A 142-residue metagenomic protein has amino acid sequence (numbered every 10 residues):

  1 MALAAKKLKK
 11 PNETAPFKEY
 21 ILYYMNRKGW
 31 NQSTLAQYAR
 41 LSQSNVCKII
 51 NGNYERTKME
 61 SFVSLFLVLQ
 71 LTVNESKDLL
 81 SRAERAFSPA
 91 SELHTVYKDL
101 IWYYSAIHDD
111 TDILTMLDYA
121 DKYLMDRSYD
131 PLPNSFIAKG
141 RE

Functional and structural regions predicted by a protein language model:
M1-Q32, A106-E142: A short, Lys/Arg-rich alpha-helix, primarily the initiator
T14-K18, Q43, L93: Short, leucine-enriched amphipathic alpha-helices that occur as contiguous helical runs
M25, A36, F66: The alpha-helix within a helix-turn-helix
S33, S44, N74: Key DNA-contact positions within bacterial/archaeal DNA-binding proteins
R40-T57, S81-R82: Recognition helix of helix-turn-helix/homeodomain-like DNA-binding domains that insert into the DNA major groove
N53-V68: Short, basic-rich loop-to-helix N-cap that marks the start of a DNA-contacting helix
K77-H108: Short, charged recognition helix plus adjacent turn of helix-turn-helix-like nucleic-acid-binding domains
